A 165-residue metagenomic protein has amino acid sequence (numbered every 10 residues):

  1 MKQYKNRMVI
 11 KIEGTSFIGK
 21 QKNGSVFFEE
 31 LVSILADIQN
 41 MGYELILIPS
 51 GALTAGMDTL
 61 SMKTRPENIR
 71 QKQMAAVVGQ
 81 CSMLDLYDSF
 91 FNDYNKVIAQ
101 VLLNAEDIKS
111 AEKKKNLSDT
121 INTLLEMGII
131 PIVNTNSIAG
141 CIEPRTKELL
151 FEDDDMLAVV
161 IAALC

Functional and structural regions predicted by a protein language model:
M1-C165: Nucleotide/pyrophosphate-binding catalytic subdomain
